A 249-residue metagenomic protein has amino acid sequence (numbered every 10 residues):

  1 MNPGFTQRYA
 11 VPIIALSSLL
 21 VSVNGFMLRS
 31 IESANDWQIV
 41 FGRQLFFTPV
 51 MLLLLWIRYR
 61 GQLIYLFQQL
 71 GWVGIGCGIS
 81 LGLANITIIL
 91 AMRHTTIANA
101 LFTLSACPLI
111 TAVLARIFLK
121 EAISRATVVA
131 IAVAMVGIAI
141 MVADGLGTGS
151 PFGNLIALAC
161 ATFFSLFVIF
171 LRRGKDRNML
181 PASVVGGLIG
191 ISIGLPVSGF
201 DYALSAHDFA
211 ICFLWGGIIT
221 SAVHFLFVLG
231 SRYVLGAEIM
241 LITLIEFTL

Functional and structural regions predicted by a protein language model:
M1-F41, I79, T87, L146-R173 (+2 more regions): Glycine-/small-residue-enriched transmembrane alpha-helix faces in small-molecule transporters and effluxers
Y9-S17, Q62-I88, F152-C160, L195 (+2 more regions): Loop-to-transmembrane-helix transition segments
S22, F26, G78, G82-I86 (+5 more regions): Hydrophobic/small/kink-forming positions within alpha-helical transmembrane segments of polytopic membrane proteins
F46-V50, T103-I117, A132-V133, I189-I193 (+1 more regions): Alpha-helical transmembrane segments of compact multi-pass small-molecule transporters, enriched in specific families
M51, L55, L81, I123-A143 (+2 more regions): Hydrophobic transmembrane alpha-helices of multi-pass small-molecule transport proteins
L53-L55, L90, C107-V129, A139-M141 (+1 more regions): C-terminal transmembrane-helix exit sites in multi-pass transporters
Q68, L101-L104, I117-I140, G147-I156 (+1 more regions): Loop-to-transmembrane alpha-helix entry segments
A100-A106, L171-I189, T220-L249: Helix-helix packing/entry segments at the starts of transmembrane helices
